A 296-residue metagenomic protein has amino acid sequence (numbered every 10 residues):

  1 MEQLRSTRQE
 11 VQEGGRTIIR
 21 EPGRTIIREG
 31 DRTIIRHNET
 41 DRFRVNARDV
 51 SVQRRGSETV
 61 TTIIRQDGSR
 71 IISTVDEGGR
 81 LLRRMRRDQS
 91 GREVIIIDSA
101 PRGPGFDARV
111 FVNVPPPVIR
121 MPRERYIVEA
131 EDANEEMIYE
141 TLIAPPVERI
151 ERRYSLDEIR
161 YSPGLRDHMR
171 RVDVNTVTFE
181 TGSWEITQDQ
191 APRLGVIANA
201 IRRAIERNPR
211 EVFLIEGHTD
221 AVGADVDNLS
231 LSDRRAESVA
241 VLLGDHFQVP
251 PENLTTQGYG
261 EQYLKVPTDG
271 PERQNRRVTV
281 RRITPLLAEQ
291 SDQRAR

Functional and structural regions predicted by a protein language model:
M1-E58, S90-R152, L156-E158, P163 (+1 more regions): N-proximal, low-complexity, solvent-exposed accessory regions that precede a main structured/catalytic
G15, G23-R24, D31-R32, S57 (+5 more regions): Beta-strand-connecting loop/turn residues
I18, T25-R28, I34-R36, V60-I64 (+6 more regions): Soluble periplasmic/extracytoplasmic beta-strand elements of cell-envelope proteins
I18, V52-R54, I63, R170 (+3 more regions): Sterically constrained small-residue positions within well-ordered secondary structures of folded domains
G30-R32, T40, Q66-G68, V75-G79 (+6 more regions): Solvent-exposed coil/turn segments that connect beta secondary-structure elements in extracytoplasmic/periplasmic
R55, Q66, R235: Short, glycine/acidic-rich beta->alpha junctions
R149-E151, L156-D167, V172, F179-E216 (+4 more regions): Periplasmic peptidoglycan-binding/anchoring modules of Gram-negative envelope and division proteins
D189-A191, E211, H218-R296: Periplasmic OmpA-like peptidoglycan-binding domain that tethers envelope proteins to the cell wall
